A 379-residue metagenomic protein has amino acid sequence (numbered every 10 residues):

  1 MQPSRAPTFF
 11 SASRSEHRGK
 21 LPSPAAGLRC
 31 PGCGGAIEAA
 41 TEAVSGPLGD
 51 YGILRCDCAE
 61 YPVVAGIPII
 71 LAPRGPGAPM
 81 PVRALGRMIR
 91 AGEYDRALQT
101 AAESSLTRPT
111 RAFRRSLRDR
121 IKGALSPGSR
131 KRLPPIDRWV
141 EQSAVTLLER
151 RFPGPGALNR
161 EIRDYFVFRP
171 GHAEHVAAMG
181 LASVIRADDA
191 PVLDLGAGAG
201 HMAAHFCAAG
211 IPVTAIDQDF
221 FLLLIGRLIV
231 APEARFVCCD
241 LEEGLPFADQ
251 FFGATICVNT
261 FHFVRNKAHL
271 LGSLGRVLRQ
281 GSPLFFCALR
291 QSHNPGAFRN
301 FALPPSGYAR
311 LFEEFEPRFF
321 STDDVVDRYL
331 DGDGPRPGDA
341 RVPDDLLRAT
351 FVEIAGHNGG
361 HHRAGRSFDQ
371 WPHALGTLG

Functional and structural regions predicted by a protein language model:
V167-D188: Conserved alpha-helix/loop element of class I SAM-dependent methyltransferases that forms part of the SAM/SAH-binding
D189-G198: Conserved class I S-adenosyl-L-methionine
A199-E243: Class I SAM-dependent methyltransferase SAM/SAH-binding core
E242-T255: A short acidic, Gly/Pro-enriched loop at the edge of an enzyme's catalytic core that lines a small-molecule cofactor
A254-R265: A short SAM/SAH-binding and catalytic strip from SAM-dependent methyltransferases
A268-Q280: A short glycine-rich, Lys/Arg-flanked "PGG" loop and its adjoining helix->strand segment in the class I
F285-G307: Conserved class I S-adenosyl-L-methionine
A349-G379: C-terminal lobe and adjacent flexible extensions of AdoMet/dcAdoMet transferase-like proteins
